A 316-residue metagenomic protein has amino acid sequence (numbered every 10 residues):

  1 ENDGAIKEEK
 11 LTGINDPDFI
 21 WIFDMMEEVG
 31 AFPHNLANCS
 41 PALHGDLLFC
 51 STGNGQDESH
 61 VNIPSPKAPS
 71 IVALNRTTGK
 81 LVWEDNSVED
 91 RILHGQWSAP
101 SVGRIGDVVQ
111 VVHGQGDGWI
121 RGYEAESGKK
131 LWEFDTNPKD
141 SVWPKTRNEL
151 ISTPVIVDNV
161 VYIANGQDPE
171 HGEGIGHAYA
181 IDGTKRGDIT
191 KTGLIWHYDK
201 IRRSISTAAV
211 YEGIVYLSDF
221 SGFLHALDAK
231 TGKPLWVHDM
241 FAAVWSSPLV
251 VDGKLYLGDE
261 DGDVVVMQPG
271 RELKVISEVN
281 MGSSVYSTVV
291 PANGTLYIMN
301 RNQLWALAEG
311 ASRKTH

Functional and structural regions predicted by a protein language model:
E1-H316: Noncatalytic, solvent-exposed loop/strand surfaces of beta-propeller-type extracellular/periplasmic domains
